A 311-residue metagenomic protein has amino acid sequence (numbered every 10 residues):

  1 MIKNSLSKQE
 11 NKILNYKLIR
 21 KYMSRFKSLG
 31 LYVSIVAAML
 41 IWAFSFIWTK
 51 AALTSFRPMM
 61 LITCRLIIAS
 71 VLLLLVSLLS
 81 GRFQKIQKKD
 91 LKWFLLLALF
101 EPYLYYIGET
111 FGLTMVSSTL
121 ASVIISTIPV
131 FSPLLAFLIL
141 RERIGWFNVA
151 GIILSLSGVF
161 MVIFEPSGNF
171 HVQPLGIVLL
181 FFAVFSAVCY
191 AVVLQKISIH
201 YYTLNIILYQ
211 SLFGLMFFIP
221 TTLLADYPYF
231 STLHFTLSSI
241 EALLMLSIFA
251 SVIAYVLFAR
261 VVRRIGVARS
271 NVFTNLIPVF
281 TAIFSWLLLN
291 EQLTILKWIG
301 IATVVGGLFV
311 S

Functional and structural regions predicted by a protein language model:
I2-M60, F170-K196, F217-F218: Glycine-/small-residue-enriched transmembrane alpha-helix faces in small-molecule transporters and effluxers
K27-Y32, S55-M59, T63, I86-K92 (+3 more regions): Juxtamembrane helix-entry segments on the extracytoplasmic side of multipass membrane proteins
M39, I62-C64, Y106, L120-T127 (+2 more regions): Helix-helix packing/entry segments at the starts of transmembrane helices
I41, S45-F46, L74-I125, M161 (+1 more regions): Specific transmembrane alpha-helical segments of multi-pass solute transporters/efflux pumps, especially DMT/EamA
F44, W48-A51, S55, A69-Q87 (+5 more regions): Membrane-interface helix-cap regions at the ends of transmembrane helices in multi-pass membrane proteins
S45, I68-L72, I124-L138, I153-L154 (+4 more regions): Alpha-helical transmembrane segments of compact multi-pass small-molecule transporters, enriched in specific families
I47, L73, S132-L134, L138 (+3 more regions): Transmembrane alpha-helical segments that form core, pore/gating elements of small-molecule transporters/exporters
L73, L95, L135, I144-E165 (+4 more regions): Hydrophobic transmembrane alpha-helices of multi-pass small-molecule transport proteins
